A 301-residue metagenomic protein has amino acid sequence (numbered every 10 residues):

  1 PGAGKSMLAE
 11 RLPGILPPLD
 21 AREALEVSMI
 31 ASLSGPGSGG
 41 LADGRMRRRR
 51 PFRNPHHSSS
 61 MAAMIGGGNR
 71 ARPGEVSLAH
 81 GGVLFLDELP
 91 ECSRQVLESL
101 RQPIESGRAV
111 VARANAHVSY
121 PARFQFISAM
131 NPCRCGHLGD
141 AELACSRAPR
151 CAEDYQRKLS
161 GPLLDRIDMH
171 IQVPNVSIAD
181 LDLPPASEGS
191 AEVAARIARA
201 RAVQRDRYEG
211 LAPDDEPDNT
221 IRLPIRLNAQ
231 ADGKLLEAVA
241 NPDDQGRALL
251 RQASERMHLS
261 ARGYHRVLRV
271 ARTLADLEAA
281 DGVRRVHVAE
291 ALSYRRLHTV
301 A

Functional and structural regions predicted by a protein language model:
P1-A3, M29, L89, A116 (+1 more regions): Short, ordered loop/turn segments at secondary-structure junctions
P1-G44, S106: Walker A/P-loop
A3-S6, H57-S58, R70, Y120 (+1 more regions): Short flexible coil/turn linkers enriched for glycine and charged/polar residues that connect secondary-structure
P36-N54, I197: Long, charged amphipathic helices and adjacent flexible linkers at domain junctions
R50-P51, H56-L84, H117: Conserved alpha-helical scaffold flanking the Walker A/P-loop in AAA+ ATPase domains
A71, R94-A301: Basic, amphipathic alpha-helical bundle interface domains used for macromolecular binding and assembly
G81, D87-L89, S99: Walker B catalytic acidic pair
